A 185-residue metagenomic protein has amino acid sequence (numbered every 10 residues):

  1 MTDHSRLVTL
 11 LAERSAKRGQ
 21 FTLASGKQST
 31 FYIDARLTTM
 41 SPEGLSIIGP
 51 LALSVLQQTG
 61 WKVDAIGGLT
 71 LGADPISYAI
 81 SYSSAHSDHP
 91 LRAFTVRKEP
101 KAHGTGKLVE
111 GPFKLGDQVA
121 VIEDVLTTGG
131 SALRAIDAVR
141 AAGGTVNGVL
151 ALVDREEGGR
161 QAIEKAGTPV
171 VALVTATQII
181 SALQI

Functional and structural regions predicted by a protein language model:
M1-G60: Active-site-facing substrate-recognition patch
T2-L10, D137-I185: PRPP-dependent phosphoribosyltransferase catalytic core
A52-D64, I136, R140-A142: Phosphate/pyrophosphate-binding loops at sites that engage ATP/ADP/AMP, CoA/4′-phosphopantetheine, polyphosphate
W61-G72, L150: Short glycine-rich phosphate-binding loop at a beta-alpha junction
D64, D117, N147: Conserved acidic residues
S77-A120, G130-L133: Short, glycine/charge-rich flexible loops or terminal/linker lids adjacent to PRPP-binding catalytic cores
E123-I136, G158-G159: Acidic, divalent-metal-coordinating active-site segment for phosphoryl/phosphodiester hydrolysis, typified by short
